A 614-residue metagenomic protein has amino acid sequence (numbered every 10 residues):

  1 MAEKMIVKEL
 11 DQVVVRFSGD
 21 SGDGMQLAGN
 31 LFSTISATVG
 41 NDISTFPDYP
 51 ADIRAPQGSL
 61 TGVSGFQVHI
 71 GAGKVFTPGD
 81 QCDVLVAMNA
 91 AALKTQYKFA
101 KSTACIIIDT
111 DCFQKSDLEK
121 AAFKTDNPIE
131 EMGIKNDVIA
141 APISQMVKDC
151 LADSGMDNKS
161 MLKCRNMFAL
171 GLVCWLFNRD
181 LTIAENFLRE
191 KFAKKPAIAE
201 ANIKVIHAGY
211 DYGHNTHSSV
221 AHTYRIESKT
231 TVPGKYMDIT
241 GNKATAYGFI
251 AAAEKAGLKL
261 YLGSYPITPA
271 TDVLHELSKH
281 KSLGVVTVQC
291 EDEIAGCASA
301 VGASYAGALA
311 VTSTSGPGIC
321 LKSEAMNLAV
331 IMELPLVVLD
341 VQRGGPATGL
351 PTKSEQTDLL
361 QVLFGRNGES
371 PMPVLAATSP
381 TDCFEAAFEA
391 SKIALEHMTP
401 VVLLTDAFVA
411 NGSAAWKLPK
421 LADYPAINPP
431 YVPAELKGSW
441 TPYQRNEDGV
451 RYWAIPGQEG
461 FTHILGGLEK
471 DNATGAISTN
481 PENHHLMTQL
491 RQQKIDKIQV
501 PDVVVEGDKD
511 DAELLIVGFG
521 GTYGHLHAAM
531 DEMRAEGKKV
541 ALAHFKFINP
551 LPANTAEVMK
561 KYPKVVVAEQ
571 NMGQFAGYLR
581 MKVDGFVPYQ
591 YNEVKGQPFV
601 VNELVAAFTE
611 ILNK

Functional and structural regions predicted by a protein language model:
A2-A256: Active-site cofactor/cluster-binding pocket
Q12-A100, Y247, A252, L260-Y261 (+3 more regions): Thiamine diphosphate
V13-D20, A169-G171, L260-G263, A310-S313 (+4 more regions): Short glycine-rich or small-residue beta-strand-to-loop segments that form or flank ligand, phosphate, metal/Fe-S
P50-R54, F113-D117, M146, I294-G296 (+6 more regions): Short gly/pro/ser/thr-enriched loop/turn and capping motifs at secondary-structure boundaries
D52, D149-L151, S218-G234, A252-K259 (+5 more regions): Gly-rich Lys/Arg/Thr-decorated short loops/hinges at beta-loop-alpha junctions or inter-strand turns that position
H69, A87, I107-D109, I139-P142 (+5 more regions): Short beta-strand segments
I134-N136, A140-S144, K353-V402, D406 (+2 more regions): Conserved thiamine diphosphate
T231, D238-G248, A256, A386 (+1 more regions): Flexible, low-complexity linker and terminal segments
